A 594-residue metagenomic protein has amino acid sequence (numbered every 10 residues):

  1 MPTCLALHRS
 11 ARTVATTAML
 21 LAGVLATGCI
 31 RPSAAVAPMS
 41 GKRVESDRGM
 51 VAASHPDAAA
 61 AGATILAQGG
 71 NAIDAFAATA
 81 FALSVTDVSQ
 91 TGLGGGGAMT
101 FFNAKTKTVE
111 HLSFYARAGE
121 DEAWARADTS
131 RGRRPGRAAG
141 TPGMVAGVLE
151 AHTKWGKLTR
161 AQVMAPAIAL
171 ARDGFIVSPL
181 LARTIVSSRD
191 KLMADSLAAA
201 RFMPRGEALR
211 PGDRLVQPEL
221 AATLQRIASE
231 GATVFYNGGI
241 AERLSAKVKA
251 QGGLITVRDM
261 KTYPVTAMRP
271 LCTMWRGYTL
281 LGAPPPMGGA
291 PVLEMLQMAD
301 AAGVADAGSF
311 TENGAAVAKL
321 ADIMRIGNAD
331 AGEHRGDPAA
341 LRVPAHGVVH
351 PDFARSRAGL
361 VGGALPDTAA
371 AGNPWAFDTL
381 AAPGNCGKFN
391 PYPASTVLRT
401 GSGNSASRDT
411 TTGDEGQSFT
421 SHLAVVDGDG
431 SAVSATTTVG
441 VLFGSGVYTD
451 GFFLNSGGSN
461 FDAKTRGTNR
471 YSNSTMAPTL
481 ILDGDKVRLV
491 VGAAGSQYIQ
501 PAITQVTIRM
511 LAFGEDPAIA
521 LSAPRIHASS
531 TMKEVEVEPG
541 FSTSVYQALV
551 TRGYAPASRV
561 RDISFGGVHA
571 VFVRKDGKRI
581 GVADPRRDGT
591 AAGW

Functional and structural regions predicted by a protein language model:
P2-A18: Bacterial N-terminal signal peptides that target proteins for export
A26-G28: C-terminal motif of bacterial Sec signal peptides marking the signal peptidase cleavage site
I30-A60, T64, A72-G231, F235-N237 (+2 more regions): Noncatalytic scaffold domains of N-terminal-nucleophile
I73-A80, A161-R172, E242-S245, F310-N328 (+1 more regions): Short, well-structured alpha-helical segments that form the helix of a local strand-helix-strand
V85-G92, A98-F102, T106-E110, I255-T256 (+7 more regions): Active-site rim segments in enzyme catalytic domains, especially the processed small/beta chain of N-terminal
L254-R276, A358-D414, D450-L480: Active-site Gly/Thr loop motif
V304-D429, A435-T438, V560: Internal maturation/activation junctions in enzymes
D337, D429, R470, I503 (+1 more regions): Extended C-terminal subregions enriched in glycine
